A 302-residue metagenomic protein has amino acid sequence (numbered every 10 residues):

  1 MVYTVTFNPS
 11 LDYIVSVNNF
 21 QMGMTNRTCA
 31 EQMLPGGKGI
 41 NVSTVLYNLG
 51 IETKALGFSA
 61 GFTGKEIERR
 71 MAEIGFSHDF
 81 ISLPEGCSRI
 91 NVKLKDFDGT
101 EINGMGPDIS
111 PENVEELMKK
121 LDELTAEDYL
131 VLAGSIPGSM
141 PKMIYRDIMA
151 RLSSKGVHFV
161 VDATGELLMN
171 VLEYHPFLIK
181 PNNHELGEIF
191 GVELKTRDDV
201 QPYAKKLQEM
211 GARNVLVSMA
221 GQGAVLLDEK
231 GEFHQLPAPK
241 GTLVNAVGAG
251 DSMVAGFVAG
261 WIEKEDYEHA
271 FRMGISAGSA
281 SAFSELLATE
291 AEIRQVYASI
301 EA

Functional and structural regions predicted by a protein language model:
M1-G23: Positively charged, low-complexity intrinsically disordered leader regions
R27-C87: Substrate-binding N-lobe of the ribokinase-like
Y47, S153, I262: Gly/Ala-rich phosphate-binding loop of Rossmann-like dinucleotide-binding domains, activating on the conserved
L83, L94-A126: Conserved phosphate-binding/catalytic loop of the ribokinase/pfkB sugar-kinase fold
E101-N103, D128-G134, D162, K180-E185: Short beta-strands and strand-loop turn motifs
E115-M118, K142-M149, K195-Q201, L236-G241: Charged helix-capping and loop-helix junction motifs
R146-K230: Conserved phosphate/ATP/ADP-binding segment of small-molecule kinases
M169, R197-A302: Conserved phosphate-binding/catalytic region of the ribokinase-like
